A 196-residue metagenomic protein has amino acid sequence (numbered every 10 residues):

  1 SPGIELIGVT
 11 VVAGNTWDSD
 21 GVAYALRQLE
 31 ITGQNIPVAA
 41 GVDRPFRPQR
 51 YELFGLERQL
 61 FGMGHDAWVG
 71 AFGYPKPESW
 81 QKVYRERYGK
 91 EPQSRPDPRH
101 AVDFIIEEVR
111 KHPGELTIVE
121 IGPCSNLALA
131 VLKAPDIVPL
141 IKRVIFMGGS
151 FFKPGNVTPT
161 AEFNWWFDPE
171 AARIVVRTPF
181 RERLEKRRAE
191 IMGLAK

Functional and structural regions predicted by a protein language model:
S1-K196: N-terminal acidic, glycine/proline-rich low-complexity segments
